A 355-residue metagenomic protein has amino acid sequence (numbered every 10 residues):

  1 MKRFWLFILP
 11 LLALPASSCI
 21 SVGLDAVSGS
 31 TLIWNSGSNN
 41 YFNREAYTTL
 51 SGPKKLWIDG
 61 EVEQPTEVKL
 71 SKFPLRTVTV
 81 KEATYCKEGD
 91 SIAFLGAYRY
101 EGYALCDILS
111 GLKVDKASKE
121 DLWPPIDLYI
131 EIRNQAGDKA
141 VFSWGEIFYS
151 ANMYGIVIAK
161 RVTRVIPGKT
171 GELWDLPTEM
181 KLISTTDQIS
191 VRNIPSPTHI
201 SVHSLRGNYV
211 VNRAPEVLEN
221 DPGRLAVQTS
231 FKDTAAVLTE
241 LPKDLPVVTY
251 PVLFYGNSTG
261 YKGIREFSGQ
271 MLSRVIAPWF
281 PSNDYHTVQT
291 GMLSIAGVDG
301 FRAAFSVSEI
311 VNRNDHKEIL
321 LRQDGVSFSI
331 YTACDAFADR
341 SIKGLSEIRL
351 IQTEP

Functional and structural regions predicted by a protein language model:
M1-F4: Positively charged n-region of N-terminal signal peptides that target proteins for export
I8-P15: Bacterial N-terminal signal peptides
I20-P355: N-terminal intrinsically disordered, low-complexity segments enriched in P/E/S/T
